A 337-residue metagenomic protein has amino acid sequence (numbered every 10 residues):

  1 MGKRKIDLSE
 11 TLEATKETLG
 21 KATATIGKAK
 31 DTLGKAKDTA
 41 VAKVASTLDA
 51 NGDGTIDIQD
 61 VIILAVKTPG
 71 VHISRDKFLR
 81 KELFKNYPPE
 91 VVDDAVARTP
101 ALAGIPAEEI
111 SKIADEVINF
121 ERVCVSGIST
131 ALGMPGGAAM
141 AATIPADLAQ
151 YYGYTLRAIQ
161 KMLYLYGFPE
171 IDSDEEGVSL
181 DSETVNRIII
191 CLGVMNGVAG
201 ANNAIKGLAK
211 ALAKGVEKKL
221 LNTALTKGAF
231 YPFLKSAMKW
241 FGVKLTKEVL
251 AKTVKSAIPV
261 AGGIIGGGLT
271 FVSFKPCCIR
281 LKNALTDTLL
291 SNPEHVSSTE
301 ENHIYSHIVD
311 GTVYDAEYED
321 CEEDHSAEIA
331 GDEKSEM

Functional and structural regions predicted by a protein language model:
M1-A131, G153-M337: Terminal, membrane-proximal amphipathic helices and intrinsically disordered targeting/regulatory segments
G127-A146, I159: Selected alpha-helical membrane-embedding segments in polytopic membrane proteins
L148-Y151: A glycine- and small-aliphatic-rich helix-loop capping segment at beta-alpha/alpha-beta transitions that lines
